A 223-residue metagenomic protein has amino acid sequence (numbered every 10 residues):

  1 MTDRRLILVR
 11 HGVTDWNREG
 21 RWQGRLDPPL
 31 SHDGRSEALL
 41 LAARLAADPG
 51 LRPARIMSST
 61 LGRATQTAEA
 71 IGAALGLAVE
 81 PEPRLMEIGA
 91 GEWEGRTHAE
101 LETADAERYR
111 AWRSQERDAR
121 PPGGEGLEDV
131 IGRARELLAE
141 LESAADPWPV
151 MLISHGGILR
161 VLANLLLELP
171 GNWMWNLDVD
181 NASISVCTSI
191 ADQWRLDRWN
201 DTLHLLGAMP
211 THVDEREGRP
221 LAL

Functional and structural regions predicted by a protein language model:
D3, T65, A73-L75, E136-R195: Active-site-adjacent alpha-helix immediately C-terminal to a catalytic or transition-state-stabilizing loop
R4, V9-L77: Active-site-proximal alpha-helix that buttresses catalytic centers in soluble enzyme cores
D15, R63-T65, E87-G89, I158-R160: Short, active-site-adjacent cap segments at secondary-structure transitions
L39-A43, A106, R135-A139: Solvent-exposed alpha-helix faces
S58-S59, G132, I153-S154: Short beta-strand scaffold positions
S59, E125, A182: Residue-level signal for the nucleotide or nucleotide-sugar donor/cofactor binding architecture
A74-R135, T188, R195-D201, A208-L223: Phosphate-handling substructures
